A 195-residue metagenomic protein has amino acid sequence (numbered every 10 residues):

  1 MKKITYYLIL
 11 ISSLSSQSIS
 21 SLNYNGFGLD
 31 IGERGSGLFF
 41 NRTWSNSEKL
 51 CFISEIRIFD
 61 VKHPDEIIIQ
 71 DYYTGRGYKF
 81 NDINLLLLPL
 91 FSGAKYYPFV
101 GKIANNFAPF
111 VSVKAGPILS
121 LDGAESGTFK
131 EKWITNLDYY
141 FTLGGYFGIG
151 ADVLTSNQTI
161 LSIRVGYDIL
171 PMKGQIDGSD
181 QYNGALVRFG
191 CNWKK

Functional and structural regions predicted by a protein language model:
K3-L14: Sec-dependent N-terminal signal peptides
S16-F59, G190-K195: Short glycine/proline- and aromatic-enriched beta-strand/turn motifs that initiate or cap beta-hairpins
S21-N23, R34-L38, N84-L90, F107 (+2 more regions): Residues that define the transmembrane beta-barrel architecture of outer-membrane proteins
Y24-G28, G75-D82, E131-L137, M172-S179: Extracellular loop and loop/strand-boundary signature of outer-membrane beta-barrel proteins
N25-L29, F40, F52-I56, S92 (+4 more regions): Membrane-embedded beta-strand positions of outer-membrane beta-barrel proteins
I31-G35, I56-K62, P98, A115-G123 (+3 more regions): Transmembrane beta-strands of outer-membrane beta-barrel pores
W44-F129: Gram-negative (and chloroplast) outer-membrane scaffold detector with strong preference for beta-barrel transmembrane
F91, K95, Y182-K195: Outer-membrane beta-barrel "beta-signal"
